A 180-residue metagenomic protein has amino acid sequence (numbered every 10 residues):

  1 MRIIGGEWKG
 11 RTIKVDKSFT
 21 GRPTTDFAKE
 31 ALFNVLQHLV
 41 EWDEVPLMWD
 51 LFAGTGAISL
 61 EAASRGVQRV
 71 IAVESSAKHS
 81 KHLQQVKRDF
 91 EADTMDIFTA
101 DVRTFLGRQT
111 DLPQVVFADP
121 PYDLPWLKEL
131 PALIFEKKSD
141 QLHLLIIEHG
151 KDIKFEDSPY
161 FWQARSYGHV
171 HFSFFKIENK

Functional and structural regions predicted by a protein language model:
M1-K180: Class I S-adenosyl-L-methionine-dependent methyltransferase catalytic core
